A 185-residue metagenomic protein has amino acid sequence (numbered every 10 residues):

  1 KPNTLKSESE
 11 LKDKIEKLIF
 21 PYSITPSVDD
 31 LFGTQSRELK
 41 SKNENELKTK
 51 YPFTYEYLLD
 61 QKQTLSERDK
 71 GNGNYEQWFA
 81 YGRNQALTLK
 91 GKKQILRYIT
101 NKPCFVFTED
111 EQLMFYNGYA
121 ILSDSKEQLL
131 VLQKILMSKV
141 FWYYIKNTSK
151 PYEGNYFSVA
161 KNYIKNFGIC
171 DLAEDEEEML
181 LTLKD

Functional and structural regions predicted by a protein language model:
K1-M179: Polybasic, glycine- and aromatic-enriched phosphate-binding surface used to engage nucleic acids
T182-L183: Amphipathic coiled-coil alpha-helices
